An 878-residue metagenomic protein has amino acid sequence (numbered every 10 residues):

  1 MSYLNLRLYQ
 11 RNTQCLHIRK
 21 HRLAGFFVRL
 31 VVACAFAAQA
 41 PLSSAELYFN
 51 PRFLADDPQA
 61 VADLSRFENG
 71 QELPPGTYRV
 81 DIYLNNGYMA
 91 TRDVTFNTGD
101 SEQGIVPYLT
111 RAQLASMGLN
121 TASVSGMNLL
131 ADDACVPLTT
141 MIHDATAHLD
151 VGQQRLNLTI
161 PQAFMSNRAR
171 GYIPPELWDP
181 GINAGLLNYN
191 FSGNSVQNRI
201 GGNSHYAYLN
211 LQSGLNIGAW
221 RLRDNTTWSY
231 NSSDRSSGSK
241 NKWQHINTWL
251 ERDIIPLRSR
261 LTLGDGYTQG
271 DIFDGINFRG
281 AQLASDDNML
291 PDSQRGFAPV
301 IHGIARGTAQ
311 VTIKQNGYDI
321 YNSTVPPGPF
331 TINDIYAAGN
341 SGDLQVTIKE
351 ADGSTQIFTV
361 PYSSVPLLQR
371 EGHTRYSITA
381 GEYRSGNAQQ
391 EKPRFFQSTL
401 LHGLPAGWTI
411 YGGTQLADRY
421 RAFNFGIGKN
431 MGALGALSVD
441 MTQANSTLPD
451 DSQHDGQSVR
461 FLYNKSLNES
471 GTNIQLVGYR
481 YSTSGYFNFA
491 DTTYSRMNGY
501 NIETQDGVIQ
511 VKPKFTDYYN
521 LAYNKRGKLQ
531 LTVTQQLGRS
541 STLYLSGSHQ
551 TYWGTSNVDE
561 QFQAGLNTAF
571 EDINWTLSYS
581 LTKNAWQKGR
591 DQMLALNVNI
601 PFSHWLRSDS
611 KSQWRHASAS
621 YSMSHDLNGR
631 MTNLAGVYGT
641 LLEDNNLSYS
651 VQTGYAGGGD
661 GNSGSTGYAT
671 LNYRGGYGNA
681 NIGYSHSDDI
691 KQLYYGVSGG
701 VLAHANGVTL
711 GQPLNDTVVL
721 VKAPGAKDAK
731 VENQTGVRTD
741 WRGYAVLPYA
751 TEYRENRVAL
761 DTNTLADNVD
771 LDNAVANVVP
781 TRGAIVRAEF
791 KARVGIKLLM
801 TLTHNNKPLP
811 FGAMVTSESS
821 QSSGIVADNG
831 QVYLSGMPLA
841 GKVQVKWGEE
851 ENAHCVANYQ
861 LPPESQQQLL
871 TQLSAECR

Functional and structural regions predicted by a protein language model:
S2-R11, I18-R19, G25-F297, D626-L702: Post-signal-peptide, soluble extracytosolic/periplasmic N-terminal scaffold domains of envelope/secretory systems
F67-G70, Y83-L84, P174-L177, V300-T308 (+3 more regions): Structural motif
R111-S116, Q345-I348, R754-L765, L839-E851: A short, solvent-exposed beta-strand micro-motif common in secreted/extracellular proteins
R155-T159, P366-Q369, A774-G795, Y859-R878: Extracellular beta-sheet/turn segments enriched in Thr/Pro/Gly and aliphatic residues
L177-D234, T374-N445, G639-L647, V651-Y655 (+1 more regions): Conserved, compact domain cores that house catalytic/ligand-binding motifs in diverse enzymes and effector modules
W178-P180, H205-G218, K242-I255, K392-A406 (+11 more regions): Feature captures outer-membrane beta-barrel proteins of Gram-negative bacteria and organelles
Y189-G193, D224-W228, L261-Y267, I378-E382 (+9 more regions): Transmembrane beta-barrel strands of outer-membrane/channel proteins
V511-T516, A522-E818, S823, A827-Y833 (+1 more regions): Exposed, low-structure sequence patches enriched in small/polar residues
